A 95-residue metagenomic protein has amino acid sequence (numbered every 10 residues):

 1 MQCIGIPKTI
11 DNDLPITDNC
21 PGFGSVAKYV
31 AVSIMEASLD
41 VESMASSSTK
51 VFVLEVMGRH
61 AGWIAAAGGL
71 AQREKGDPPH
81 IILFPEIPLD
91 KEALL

Functional and structural regions predicted by a protein language model:
Q2-I4, C20-L95: Accessory alpha-helical/coil subdomains and C-terminal extensions that flank or cap enzyme catalytic cores
T9-L14, L89-D90: Short gly/pro/ser/thr-enriched loop/turn and capping motifs at secondary-structure boundaries
I16-D18: Short, solvent-exposed loop/turn segments at secondary-structure boundaries
